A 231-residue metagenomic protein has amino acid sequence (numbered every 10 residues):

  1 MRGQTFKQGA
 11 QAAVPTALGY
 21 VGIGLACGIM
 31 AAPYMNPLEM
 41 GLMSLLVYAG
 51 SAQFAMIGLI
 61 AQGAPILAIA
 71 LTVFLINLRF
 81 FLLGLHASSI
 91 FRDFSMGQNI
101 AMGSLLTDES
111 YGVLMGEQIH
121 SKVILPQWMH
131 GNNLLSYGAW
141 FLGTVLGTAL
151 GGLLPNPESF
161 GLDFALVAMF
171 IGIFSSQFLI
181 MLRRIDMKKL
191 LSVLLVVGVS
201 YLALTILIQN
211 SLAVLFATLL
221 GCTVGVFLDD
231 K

Functional and structural regions predicted by a protein language model:
M1-A49, M56-V73: Helix-loop-helix hairpins and the membrane-proximal interhelical loops of multi-pass alpha-helical transport proteins
M1-G9, V123, R184-I185, D230-K231: Intrinsically disordered, low-complexity non-transmembrane regions of multi-pass membrane transporters
M40-M43, F54, I69-A70, G97-A101 (+3 more regions): Alpha-helical transmembrane segments and their helix-entry boundary regions
A49-A52, L75-L82, A168-S175, A217-D230: Alpha-helical transmembrane segments and their membrane-interface exit regions
L71-D163: Helix-loop-helix junctions within the multi-pass membrane cores of secondary transporters/permeases
L82-I90, L114-Q118, I173-L182, V224-K231: C-terminal ends of transmembrane helices
P126-L215, T223, F227: Membrane-embedded alpha-helical modules
